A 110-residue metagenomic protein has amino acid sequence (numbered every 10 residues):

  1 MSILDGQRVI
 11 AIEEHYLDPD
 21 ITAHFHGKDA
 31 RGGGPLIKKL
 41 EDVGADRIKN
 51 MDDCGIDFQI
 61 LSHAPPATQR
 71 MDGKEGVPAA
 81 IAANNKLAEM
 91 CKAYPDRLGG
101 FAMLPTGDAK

Functional and structural regions predicted by a protein language model:
M1-K110: Helix-coil boundary/capping segments in enzymes
